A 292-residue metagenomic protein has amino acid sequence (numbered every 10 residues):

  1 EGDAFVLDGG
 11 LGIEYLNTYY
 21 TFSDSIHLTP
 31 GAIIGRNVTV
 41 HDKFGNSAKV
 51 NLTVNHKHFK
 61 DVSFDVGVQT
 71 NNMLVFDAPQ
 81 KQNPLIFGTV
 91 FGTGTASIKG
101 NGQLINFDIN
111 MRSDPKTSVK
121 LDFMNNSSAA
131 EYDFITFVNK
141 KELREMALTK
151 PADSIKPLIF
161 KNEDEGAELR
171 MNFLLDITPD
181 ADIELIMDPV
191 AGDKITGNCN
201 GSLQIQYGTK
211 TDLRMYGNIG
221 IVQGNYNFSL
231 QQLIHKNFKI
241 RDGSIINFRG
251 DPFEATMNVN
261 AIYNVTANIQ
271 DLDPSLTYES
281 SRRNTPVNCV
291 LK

Functional and structural regions predicted by a protein language model:
F5-K292: Strand-loop-strand
